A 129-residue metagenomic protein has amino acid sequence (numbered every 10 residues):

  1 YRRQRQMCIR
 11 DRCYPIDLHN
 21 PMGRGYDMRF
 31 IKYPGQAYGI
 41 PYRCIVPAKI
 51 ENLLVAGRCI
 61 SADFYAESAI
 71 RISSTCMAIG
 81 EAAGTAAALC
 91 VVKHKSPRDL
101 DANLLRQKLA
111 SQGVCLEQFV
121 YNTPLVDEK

Functional and structural regions predicted by a protein language model:
Y1-I9: Single conserved hydrophobic/aromatic residue that forms the stacking wall/gate of nucleotide- or nucleobase-binding
R10-K32: Long, low-complexity, polar/charged, intrinsically disordered or flexibly structured peripheral segments
P21-G23, C59-S61, M77: Short, glycine-/Ser/Thr-/acidic-enriched flexible segments
I31-S68: FAD-binding beta-loop-beta segment adjacent to the flavin cofactor pocket
I70-A78: Short, conserved micro-motifs enriched in small and acidic residues
M77-H94: Internal hydrophobic alpha-helix adjacent to the cofactor/substrate pocket in enzyme cavities
V91-K129: Non-catalytic terminal regions with compositionally biased, polar/charged low complexity
